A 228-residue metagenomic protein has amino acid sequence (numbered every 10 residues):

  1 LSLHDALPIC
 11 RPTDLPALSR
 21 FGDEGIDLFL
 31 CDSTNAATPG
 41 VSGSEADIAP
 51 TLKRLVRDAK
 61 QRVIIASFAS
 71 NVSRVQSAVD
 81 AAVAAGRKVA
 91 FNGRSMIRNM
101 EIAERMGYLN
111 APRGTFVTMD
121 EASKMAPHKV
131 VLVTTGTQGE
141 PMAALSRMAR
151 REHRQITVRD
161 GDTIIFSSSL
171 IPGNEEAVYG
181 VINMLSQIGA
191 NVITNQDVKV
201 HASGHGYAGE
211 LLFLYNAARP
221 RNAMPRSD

Functional and structural regions predicted by a protein language model:
L1-K124, A143-R154, E176-Y179: His/Asp/Glu-rich metal-coordinating catalytic cores of metallo-dependent phosphodiesterases/hydrolases acting on
D80, A84, A103-L109, G114-D228: C-terminal regulatory/interaction regions
